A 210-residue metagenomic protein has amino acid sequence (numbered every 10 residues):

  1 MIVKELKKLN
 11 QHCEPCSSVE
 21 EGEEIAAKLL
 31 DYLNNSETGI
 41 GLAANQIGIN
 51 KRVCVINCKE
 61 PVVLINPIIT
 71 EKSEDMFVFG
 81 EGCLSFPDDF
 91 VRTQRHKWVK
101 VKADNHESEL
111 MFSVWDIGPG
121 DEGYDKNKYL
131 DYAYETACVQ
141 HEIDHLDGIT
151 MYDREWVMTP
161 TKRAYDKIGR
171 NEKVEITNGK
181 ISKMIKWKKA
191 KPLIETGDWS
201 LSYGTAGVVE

Functional and structural regions predicted by a protein language model:
M1-E210: Positively charged
